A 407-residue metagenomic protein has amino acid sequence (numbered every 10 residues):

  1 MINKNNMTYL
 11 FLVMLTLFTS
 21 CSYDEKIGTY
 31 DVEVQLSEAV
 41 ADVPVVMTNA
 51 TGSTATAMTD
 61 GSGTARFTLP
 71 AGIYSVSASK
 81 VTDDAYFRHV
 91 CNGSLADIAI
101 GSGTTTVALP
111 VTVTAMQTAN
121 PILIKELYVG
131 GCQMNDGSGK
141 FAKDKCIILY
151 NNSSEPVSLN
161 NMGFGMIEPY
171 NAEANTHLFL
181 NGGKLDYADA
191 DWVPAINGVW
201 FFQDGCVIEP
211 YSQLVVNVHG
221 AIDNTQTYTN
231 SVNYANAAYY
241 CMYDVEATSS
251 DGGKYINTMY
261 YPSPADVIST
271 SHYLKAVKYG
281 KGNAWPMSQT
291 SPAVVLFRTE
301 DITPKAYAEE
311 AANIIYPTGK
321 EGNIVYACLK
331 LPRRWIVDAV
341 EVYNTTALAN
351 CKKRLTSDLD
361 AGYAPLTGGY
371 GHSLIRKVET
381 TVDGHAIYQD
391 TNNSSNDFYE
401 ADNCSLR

Functional and structural regions predicted by a protein language model:
K4-L12: Sec-dependent signal peptide recognition, specifically the positively charged N-region followed immediately by
L17-S20: C-terminal motif of bacterial Sec signal peptides marking the signal peptidase cleavage site
S22-D31, S37-A41, A50-S53, D60 (+4 more regions): Intrinsically disordered, low-complexity linkers and terminal tails enriched in Ser/Thr/Pro/Gly with interspersed basic
V43-V45: Short extracytoplasmic
R66-S75: Short Pro-Gly-centered beta-turn/loop motif in secreted/extracellular proteins
